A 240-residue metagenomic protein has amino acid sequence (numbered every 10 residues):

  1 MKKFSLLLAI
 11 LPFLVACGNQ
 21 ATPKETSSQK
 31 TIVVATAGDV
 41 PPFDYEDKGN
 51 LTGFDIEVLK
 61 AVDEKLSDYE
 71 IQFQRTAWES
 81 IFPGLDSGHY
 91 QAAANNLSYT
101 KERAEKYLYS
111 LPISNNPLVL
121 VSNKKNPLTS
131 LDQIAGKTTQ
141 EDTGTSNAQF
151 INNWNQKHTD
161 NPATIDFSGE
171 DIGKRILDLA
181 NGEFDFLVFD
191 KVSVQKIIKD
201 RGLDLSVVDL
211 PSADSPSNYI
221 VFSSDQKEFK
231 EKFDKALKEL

Functional and structural regions predicted by a protein language model:
F13-A16: C-terminal motif of bacterial Sec signal peptides marking the signal peptidase cleavage site
K24-N96, S168, F233: Extracytoplasmic small-molecule ligand-binding "clamshell" domains of the periplasmic binding protein/Venus flytrap
E25-S27, S122-T139, E231: Flexible hinge/capping segments at coil-to-helix
I32-T36, D44, T52, L131-A148: Short loop->beta-strand "edge-of-pocket" segments that line small-molecule binding or catalytic clefts across diverse
A37-G38, S114-S122, K199-K238: Periplasmic-binding protein-like
E46, L59-D68, N147-G169, I198-L203: Ligand-binding cleft/hinge of the Venus flytrap
K60, Q72-Q133, S206, P211-S212: Acidic, polar ligand-binding/catalytic clefts
S80, N95-E105, N152-N153, D178-D214: A ligand-binding cleft/hinge motif common to bilobed small-molecule-binding domains
